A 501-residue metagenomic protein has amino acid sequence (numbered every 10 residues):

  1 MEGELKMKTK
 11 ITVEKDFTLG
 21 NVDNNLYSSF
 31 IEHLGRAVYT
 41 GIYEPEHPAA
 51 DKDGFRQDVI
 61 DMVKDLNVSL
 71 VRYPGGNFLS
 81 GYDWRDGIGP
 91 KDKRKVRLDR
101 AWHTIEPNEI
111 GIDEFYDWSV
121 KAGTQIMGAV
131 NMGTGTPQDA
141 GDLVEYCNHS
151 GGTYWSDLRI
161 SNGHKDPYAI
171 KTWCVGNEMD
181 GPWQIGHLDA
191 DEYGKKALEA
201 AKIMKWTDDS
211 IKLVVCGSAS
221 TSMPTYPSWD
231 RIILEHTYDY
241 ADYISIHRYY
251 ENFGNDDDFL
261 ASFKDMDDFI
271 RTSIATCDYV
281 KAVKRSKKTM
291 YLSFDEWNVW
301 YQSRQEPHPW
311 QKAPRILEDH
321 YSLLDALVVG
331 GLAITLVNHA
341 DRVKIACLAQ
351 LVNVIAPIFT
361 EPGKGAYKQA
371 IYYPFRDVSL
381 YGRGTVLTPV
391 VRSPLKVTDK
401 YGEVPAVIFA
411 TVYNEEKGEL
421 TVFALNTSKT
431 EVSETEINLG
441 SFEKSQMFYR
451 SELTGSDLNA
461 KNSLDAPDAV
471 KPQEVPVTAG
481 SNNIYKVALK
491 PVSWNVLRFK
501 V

Functional and structural regions predicted by a protein language model:
E2-W229, E235-Y243, M266-D267, R271-S303 (+1 more regions): Non-catalytic accessory regions flanking glycosidase/transglycosidase catalytic cores in CAZymes
H247-S262: Active-site His/acidic residue clusters
